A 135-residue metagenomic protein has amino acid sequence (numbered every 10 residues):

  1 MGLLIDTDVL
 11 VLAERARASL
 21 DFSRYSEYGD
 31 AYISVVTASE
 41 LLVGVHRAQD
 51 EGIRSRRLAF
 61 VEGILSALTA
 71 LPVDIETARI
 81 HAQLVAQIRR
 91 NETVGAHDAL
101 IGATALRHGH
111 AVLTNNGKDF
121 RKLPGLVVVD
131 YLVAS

Functional and structural regions predicted by a protein language model:
M1, G102, L106-S135: Acidic, PIN/NYN-like endoribonuclease modules and their adjacent C-terminal/linker elements
M1-V36, V43-E62, A134-S135: Short, well-structured N-terminal submotif of metal-dependent ribonuclease cores
D6-T7, L41, H81, A105 (+1 more regions): Generic structural signal for small/hydrophobic residues in well-ordered secondary structure, especially within
A16-R17, G44-A48, L84, N91 (+1 more regions): Residue-level signal for well-ordered alpha-helical positions
E27, S66, L123-P124: Short, structured coil segments at secondary-structure junctions
V35-T37, D74, N116, L132: Residues at the C-termini of beta-strands that transition into short coil/loop
A67-L113: Active-site neighborhoods of divalent-metal-dependent phosphate/nucleic-acid chemistry enzymes
